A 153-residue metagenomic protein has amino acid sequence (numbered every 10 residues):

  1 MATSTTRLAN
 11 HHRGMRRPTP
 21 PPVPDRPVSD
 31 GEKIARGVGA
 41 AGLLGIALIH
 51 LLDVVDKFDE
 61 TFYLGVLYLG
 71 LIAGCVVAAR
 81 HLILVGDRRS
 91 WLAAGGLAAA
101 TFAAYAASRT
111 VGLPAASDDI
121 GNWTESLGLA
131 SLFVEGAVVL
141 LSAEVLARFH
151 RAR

Functional and structural regions predicted by a protein language model:
A2-R153: Membrane-interface extramembranous regions
